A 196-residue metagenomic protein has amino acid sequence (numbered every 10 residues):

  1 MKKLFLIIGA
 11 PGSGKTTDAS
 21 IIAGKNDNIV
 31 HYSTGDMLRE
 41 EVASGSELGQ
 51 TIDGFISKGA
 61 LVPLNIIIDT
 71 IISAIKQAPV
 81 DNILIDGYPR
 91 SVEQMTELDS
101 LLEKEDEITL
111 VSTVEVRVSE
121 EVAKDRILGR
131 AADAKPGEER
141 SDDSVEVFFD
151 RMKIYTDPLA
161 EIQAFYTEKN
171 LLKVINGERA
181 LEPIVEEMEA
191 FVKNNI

Functional and structural regions predicted by a protein language model:
M1-I196: Glycine-rich phosphate-binding loop of ATP-dependent small-molecule kinases
